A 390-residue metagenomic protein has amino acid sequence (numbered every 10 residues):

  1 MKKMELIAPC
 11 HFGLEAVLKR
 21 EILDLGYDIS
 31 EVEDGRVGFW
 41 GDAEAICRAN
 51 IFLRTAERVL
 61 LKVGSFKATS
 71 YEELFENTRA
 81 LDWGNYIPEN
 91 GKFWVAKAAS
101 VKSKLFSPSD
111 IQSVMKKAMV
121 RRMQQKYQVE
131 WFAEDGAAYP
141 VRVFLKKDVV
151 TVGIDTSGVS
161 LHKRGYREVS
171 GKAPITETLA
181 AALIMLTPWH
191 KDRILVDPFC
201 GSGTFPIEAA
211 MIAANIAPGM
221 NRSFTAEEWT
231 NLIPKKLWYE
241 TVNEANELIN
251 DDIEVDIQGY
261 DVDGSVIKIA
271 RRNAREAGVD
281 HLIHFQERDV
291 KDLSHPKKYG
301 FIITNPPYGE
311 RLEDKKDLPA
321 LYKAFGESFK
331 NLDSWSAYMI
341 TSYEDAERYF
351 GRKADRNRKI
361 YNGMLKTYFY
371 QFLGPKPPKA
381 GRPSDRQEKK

Functional and structural regions predicted by a protein language model:
K2-Y139, K390: Non-catalytic nucleic-acid substrate-recognition regions in nucleic-acid-modifying enzymes
R48-T55, V159-R164, E168, G374-K390: Flexible, glycine-/basic-rich loop-and-beta segments that form/coincide with the SAM-dependent methyltransferase
A96-A98, F144-L186: Class I S-adenosyl-L-methionine
S100-S103, S160, P307-R311: A short, flexible beta-alpha/helix-coil linker loop
I175-H295, E310-R311, D317: Conserved S-adenosyl-L-methionine
D289-D292, P296-K390: C-terminal catalytic and target-recognition region of SAM-dependent MTase-like enzymes, primarily methyltransferases
